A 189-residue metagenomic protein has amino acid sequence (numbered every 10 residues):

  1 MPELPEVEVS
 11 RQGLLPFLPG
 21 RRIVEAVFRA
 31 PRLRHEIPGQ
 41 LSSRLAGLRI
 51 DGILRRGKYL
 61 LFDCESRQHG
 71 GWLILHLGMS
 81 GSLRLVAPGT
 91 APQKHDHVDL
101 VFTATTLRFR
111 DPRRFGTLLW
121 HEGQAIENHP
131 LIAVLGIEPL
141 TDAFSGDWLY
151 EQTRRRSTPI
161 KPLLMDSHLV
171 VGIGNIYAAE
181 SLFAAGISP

Functional and structural regions predicted by a protein language model:
M1-W120: Gly/Gly-Pro- and Ser/Thr-rich, intrinsically disordered tail segments characteristic of DNA damage-repair and tolerance
R56, G172-I173: Alpha-helical architecture
H69-V171, Y177-A184: Phosphate/anion-contacting hairpin/loop surfaces
G186-P189: Short, intrinsically disordered, charge-balanced linker/junction segments flanking boundaries in proteins
